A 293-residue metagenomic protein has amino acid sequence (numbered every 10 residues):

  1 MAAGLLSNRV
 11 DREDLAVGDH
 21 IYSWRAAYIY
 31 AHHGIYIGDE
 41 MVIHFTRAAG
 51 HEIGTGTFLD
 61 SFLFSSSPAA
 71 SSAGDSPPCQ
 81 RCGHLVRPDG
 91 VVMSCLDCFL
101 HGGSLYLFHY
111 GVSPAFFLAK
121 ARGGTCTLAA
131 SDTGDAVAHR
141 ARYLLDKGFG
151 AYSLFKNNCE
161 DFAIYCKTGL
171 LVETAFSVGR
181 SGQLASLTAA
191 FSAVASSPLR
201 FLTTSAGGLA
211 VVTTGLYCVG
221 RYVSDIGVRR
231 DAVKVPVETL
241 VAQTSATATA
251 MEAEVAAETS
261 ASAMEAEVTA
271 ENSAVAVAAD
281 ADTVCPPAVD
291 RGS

Functional and structural regions predicted by a protein language model:
M1-S293: Cysteine-nucleophile amide-bond enzymes
